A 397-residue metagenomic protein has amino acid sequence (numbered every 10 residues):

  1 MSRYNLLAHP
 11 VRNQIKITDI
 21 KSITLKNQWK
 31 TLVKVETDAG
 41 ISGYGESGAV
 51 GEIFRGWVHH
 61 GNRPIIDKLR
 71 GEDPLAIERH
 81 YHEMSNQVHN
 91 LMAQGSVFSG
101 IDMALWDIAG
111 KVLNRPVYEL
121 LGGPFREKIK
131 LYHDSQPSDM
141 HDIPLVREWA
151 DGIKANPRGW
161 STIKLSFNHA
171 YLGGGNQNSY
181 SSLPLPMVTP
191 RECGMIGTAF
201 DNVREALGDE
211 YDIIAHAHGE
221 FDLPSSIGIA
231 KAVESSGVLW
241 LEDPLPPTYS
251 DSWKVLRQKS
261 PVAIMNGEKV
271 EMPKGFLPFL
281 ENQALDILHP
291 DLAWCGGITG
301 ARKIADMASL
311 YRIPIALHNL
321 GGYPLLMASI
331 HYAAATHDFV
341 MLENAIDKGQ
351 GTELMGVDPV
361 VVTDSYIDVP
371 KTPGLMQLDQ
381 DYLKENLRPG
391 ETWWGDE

Functional and structural regions predicted by a protein language model:
S2-A49, K348-E353: Structured beta-strand/loop patches that form or line metal/cofactor-binding pockets in enzymes
Y4, D38-L113: Metal- or metallocofactor-binding catalytic centers and their adjacent structured scaffolds across diverse enzyme
I17, G40, I101, N114 (+7 more regions): Conserved, mostly hydrophobic/aromatic
E36, H60-R63, K231, G237-W240 (+1 more regions): Shared catalytic-loop signature of beta/alpha-barrel
L121-K128: Flexible hinge/switch segments at interdomain interfaces of large molecular machines
K128-K254: Metal-dependent enolase-superfamily TIM-barrel catalytic cores that perform enediolate-based chemistry
G356-E397: C-terminal extensions of enzymes
